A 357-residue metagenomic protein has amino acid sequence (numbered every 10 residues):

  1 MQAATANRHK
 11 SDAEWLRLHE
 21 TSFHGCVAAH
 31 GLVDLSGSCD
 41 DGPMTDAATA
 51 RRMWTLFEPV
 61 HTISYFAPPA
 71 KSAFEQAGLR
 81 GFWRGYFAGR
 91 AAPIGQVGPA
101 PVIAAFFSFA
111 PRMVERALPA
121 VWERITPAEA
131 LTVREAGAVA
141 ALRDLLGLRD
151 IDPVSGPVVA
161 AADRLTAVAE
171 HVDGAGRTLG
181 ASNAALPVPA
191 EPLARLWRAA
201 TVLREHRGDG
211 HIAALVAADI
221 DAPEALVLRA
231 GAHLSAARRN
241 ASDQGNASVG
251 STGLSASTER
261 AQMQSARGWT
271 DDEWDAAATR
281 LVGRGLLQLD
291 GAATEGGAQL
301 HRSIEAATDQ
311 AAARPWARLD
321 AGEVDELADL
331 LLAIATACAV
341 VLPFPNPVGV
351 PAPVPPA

Functional and structural regions predicted by a protein language model:
M1-S11: Short alpha-helix boundary/capping segments
G31-D243, T258-Q264, W269-D275, P347-P355: Phosphate/adenylate-binding glycine loop and adjacent helical scaffold
V121, V139, L300-G349: Short, amphipathic alpha-helical interaction segments positioned at domain boundaries
E273-L287, G297: Basic amphipathic alpha-helical segments that dock to polyanions
A292-E295: Short, Lys/Arg-rich nucleic-acid/phosphate-binding segment
